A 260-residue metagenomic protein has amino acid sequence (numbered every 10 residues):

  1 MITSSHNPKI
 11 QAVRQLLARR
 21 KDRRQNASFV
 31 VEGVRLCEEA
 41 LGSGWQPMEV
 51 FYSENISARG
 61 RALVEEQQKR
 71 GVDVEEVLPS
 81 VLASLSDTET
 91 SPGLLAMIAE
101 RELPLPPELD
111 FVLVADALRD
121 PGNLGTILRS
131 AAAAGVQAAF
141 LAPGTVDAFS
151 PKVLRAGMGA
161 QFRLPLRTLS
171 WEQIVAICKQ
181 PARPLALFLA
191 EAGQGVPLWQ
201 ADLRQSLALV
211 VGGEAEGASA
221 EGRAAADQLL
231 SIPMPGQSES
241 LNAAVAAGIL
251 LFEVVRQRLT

Functional and structural regions predicted by a protein language model:
M1-R61, T145-V146: Boundary-proximal intrinsically disordered activation/regulatory segments immediately upstream of a helical core
M1-S4, D73-L78, L164-I174: Short acidic-hydrophobic, aromatic-tinged amphipathic segments that line or gate anion-handling sites
G33, R119-I127, L241-A246: Amphipathic alpha-helical repeat scaffolds
E65-D87: A glycine-rich helix N-cap at a beta->alpha junction
V77-L78, D116, A142-P143, P165 (+1 more regions): Short beta->alpha connector loops at strand-helix junctions that form conserved, small/polar/Pro-enriched
A96, A133-A134, A148-Q161, A220-T260: Structured adenosyl-cofactor binding patch, chiefly the S-adenosyl-L-methionine
A99-Q194: RNA substrate-binding interface of SAM-dependent RNA methyltransferases
F188-S238: Active-site/ligand-binding-proximal alpha/beta "capping" segment
